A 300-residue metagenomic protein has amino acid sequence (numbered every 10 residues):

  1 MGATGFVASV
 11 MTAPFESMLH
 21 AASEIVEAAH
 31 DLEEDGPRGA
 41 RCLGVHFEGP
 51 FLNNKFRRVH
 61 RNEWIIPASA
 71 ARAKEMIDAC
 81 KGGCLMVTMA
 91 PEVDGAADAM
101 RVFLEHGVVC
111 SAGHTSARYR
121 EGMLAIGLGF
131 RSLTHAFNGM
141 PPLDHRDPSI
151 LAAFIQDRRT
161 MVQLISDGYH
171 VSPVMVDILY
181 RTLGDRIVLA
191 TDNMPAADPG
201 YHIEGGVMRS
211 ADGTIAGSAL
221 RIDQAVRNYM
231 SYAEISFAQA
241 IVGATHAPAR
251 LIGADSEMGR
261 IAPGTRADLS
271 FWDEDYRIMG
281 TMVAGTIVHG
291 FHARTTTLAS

Functional and structural regions predicted by a protein language model:
M1-E24, G39-N53, C80-E92, V108-S111 (+2 more regions): Divalent metal-dependent hydrolysis catalytic cores, especially in the metallo-beta-lactamase
M1-G5, N53-K81, L124-A136, M140 (+4 more regions): Active-site gating loops and adjacent loop-to-helix segments of metal-dependent hydrolytic enzymes
T12, L19, I66-A70, A90-V93 (+8 more regions): Electropositive phosphate-/nucleotide-binding environments in soluble metabolic enzymes
L19-E34, M100-V109, I241-R250, A254: Short, electropositive alpha-helical surface patch
K74, D78-A197: Active-site core of metal-dependent hydrolases
A152-M161, Y180-T265, L269-F271: His/Asp/Glu-enriched, well-ordered alpha-helical/loop segment that forms or immediately abuts the divalent-metal
R250, R260-S300: C-terminal cap of metal-dependent C-N hydrolases
